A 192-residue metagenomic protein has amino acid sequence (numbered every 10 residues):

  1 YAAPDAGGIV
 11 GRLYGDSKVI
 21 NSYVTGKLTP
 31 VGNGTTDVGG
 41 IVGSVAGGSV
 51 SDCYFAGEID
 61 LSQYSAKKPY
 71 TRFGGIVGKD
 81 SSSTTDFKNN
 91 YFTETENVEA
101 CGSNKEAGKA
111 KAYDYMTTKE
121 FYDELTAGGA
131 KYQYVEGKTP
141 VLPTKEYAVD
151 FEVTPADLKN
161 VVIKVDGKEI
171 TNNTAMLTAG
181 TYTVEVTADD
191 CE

Functional and structural regions predicted by a protein language model:
Y1-E146: Predominantly extracellular beta-rich ligand-binding scaffolds that present long acidic/polar faces for carbohydrate
I41, C191-E192: Aromatic/pi-system hotspot detector in well-structured domains
Y147-P155: A short, amphipathic beta-strand motif
K159-V161, Y182: Short beta-strand/loop motifs in extracellular/secreted proteins, especially within beta-sandwich accessory domains
I163-V165: Conserved aromatic beta-strand anchor motif in extracellular beta-sandwich/beta-rich domains
K168-L177: Short, solvent-exposed S/T- and G/P-enriched segments that are highly enriched in secreted/extracellular and lumenal
A179-D190: A short, solvent-exposed beta-strand micro-motif common in secreted/extracellular proteins
